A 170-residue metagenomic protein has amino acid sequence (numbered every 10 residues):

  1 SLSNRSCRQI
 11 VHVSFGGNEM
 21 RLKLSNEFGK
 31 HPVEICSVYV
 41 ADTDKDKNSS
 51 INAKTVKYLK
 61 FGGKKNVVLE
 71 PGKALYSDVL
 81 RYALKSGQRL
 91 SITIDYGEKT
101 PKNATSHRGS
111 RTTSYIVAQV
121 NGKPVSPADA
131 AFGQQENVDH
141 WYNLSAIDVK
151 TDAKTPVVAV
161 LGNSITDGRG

Functional and structural regions predicted by a protein language model:
S1-L161, T166-G168: N-terminal secretory targeting modules
